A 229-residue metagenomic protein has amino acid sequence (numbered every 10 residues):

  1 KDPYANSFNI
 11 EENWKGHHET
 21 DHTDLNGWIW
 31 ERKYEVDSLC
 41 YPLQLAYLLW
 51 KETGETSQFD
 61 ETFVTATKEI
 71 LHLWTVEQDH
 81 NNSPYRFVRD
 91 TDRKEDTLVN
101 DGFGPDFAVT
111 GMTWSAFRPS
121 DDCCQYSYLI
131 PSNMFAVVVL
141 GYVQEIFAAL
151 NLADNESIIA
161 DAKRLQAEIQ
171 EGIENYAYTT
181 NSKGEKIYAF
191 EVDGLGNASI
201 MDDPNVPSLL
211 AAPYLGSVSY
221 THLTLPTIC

Functional and structural regions predicted by a protein language model:
K1-Q44, Q78-T91: Helix-terminus loop motifs that line ligand-binding clefts
D2-N6, T75-D92, Y126-Y128, V138-Y220: Catalytic cores of carbohydrate-active enzymes
D2-W14, D90-V109, E174-Y178, L223: An acidic intrinsically disordered interaction segment
E11-K33, E95-D96, N100-Y128, G194: Acidic/His metal-coordination segments adjacent to aromatic residues that form catalytic metal sites in metalloenzymes
D24-D37, P119-N133, A189-L209, C229: Solvent-exposed loop and edge beta-strand segments that line ligand/cofactor-binding and catalytic clefts
W30-N82: Internal, well-ordered domain-core segments that constitute the primary functional module of diverse proteins
T221-T227: Conserved small/polar residues in nucleotide/adenosyl-binding loops
